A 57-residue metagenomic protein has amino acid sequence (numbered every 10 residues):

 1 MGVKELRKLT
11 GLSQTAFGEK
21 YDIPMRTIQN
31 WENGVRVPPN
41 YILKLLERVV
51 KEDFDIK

Functional and structural regions predicted by a protein language model:
M1-K8, E47: A short, Lys/Arg-rich alpha-helix, primarily the initiator
V3, M25-I28, L43: Residue-level recognition of hydrophobic positions within alpha-helical transmembrane segments
L9-L12, N40: Charged/polar positions on well-ordered alpha helices
G11-Q29: Short alpha-helical DNA-recognition segment
N40-K57: DNA major-groove recognition helix of helix-turn-helix/homeodomain DNA-binding modules
